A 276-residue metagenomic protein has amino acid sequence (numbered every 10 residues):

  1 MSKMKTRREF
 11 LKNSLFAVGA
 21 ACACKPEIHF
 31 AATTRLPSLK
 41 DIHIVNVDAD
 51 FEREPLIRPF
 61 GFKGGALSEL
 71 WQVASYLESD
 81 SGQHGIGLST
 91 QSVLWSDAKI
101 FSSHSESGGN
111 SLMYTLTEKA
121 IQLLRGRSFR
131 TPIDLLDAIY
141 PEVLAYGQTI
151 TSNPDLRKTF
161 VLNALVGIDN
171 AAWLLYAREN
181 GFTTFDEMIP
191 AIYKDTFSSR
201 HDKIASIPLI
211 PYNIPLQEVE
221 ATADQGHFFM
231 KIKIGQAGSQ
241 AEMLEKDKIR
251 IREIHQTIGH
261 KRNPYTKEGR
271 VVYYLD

Functional and structural regions predicted by a protein language model:
K3, E9-A31: N-terminal export signals
R7-R8, H255: Short, cationic motifs built from Arg/Lys/His that form the positively charged side of catalytic pockets
T33-V73: Short, Gly/Pro- and small/polar-rich lid/capping loops
L70-A74, Q83-I86, K203, H227: A common structural microfeature
E78, H84-N180: Metal- or metallocofactor-binding catalytic centers and their adjacent structured scaffolds across diverse enzyme
T159-N163, N170-I214: Glycine-rich, aromatic-flanked loop segments that form ligand/cofactor-binding clefts across common enzyme folds
K194-D276: Metal-dependent enolase-superfamily TIM-barrel catalytic cores that perform enediolate-based chemistry
